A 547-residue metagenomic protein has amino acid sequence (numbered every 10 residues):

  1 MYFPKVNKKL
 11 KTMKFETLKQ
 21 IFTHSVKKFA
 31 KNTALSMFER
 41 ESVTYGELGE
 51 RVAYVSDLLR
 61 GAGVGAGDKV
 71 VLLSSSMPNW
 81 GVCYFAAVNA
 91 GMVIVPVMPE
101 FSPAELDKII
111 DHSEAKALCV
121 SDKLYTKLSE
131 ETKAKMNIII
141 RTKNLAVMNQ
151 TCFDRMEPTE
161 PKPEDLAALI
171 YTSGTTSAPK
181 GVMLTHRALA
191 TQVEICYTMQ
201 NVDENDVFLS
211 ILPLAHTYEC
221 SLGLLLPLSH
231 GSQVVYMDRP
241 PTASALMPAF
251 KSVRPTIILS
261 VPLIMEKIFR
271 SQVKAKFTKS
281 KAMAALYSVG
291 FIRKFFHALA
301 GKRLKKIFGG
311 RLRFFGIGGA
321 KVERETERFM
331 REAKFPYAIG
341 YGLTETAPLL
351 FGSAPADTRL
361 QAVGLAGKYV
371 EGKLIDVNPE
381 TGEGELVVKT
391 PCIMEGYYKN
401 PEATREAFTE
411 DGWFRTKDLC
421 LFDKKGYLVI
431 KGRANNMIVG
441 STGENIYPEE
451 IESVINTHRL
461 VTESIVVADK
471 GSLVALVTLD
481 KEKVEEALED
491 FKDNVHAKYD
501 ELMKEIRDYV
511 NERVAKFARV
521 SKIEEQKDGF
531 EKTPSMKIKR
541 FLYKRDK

Functional and structural regions predicted by a protein language model:
K8, I21, A62, N89-T151 (+2 more regions): Structural core segment of the AMP-binding/adenylate-forming
K14, T23, K31-M77, G81-F85 (+3 more regions): Conserved AMP-binding/adenylate-forming core of the ANL superfamily
K31, F153-Y171, A178, N201-V207: Conserved pre-ATP/AMP-binding loop-to-beta segment of ANL
T44-G46, A167-V193: Conserved AMP-binding A3 loop
F101, L118, T390, E395-G396 (+1 more regions): AMP-binding/adenylate-forming catalytic core of the ANL superfamily
Y125-P163, Q272-R303, K527: ANL superfamily adenylate-forming
A190-V207, L214-K302, R311, P336: Conserved AMP-binding/adenylation subdomain of ANL enzymes
I258, F296-L428, A434-M437, E452: Conserved AMP-binding/adenylate-forming
